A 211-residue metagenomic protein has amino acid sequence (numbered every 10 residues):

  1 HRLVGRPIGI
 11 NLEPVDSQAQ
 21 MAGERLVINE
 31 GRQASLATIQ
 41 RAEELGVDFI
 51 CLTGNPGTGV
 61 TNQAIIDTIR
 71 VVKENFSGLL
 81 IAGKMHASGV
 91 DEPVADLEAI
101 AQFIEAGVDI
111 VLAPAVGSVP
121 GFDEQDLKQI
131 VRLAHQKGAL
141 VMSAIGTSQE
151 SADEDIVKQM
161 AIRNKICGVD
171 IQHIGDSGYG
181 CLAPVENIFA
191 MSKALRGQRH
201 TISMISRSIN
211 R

Functional and structural regions predicted by a protein language model:
L3, P7, M21-L140, D155-I174 (+2 more regions): Alpha/beta enzyme core
I10-L12, S17-A19: Ordered, amphipathic secondary-structure segments that act as subunit-interaction surfaces in large macromolecular
E13, M85, G146: Histidine-centered beta-alpha loop that forms part of the nucleotide-sugar donor binding/catalytic region in diverse
G121, S151-A152, L182: Alpha-helix capping and helix-loop boundary segments enriched in small/acidic/polar residues
I130, S177-S208: C-terminal helical cap(s) of enzyme catalytic domains, especially alpha/beta-barrels
H135, I145-E150: Hydrophobic alpha-helical bundle architecture
I145, G175-S177: Short beta-alpha connecting loops at secondary-structure transitions that line or flank enzyme active sites
